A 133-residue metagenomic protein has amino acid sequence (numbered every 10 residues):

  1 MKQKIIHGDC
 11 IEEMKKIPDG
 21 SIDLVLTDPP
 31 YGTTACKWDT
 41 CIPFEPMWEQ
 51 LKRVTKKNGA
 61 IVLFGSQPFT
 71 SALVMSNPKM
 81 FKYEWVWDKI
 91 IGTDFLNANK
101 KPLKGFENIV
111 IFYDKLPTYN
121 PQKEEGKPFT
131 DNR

Functional and structural regions predicted by a protein language model:
K2-R133: Core catalytic lobe of class I
